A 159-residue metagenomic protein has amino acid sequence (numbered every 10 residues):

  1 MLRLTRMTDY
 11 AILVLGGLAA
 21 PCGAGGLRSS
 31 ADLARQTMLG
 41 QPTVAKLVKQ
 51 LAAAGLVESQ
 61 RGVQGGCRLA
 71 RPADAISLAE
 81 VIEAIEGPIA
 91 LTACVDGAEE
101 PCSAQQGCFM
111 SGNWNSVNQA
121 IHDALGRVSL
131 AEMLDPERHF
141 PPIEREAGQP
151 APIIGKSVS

Functional and structural regions predicted by a protein language model:
M1-L15: Short alpha-helical segments that sit at the start of domains
L27-T37: A short alpha-helical element within helix-turn-helix/winged-helix DNA-binding domains across DNA-binding proteins
R35, A52-A53: Alpha-helical residues within the helix-turn-helix
P42: Key DNA-contact positions within bacterial/archaeal DNA-binding proteins
V48-K49: Short, hydrophobic-biased segments on the C-terminal half of alpha helices that form "recognition helices"
G55-A70: Beta-hairpin "wing" of winged helix-turn-helix
A73-G97, M110-Q119: Conserved segment of winged-helix/HTH DNA-binding domains
D96-S159: C-terminal regulatory/oligomerization modules of transcriptional regulators
